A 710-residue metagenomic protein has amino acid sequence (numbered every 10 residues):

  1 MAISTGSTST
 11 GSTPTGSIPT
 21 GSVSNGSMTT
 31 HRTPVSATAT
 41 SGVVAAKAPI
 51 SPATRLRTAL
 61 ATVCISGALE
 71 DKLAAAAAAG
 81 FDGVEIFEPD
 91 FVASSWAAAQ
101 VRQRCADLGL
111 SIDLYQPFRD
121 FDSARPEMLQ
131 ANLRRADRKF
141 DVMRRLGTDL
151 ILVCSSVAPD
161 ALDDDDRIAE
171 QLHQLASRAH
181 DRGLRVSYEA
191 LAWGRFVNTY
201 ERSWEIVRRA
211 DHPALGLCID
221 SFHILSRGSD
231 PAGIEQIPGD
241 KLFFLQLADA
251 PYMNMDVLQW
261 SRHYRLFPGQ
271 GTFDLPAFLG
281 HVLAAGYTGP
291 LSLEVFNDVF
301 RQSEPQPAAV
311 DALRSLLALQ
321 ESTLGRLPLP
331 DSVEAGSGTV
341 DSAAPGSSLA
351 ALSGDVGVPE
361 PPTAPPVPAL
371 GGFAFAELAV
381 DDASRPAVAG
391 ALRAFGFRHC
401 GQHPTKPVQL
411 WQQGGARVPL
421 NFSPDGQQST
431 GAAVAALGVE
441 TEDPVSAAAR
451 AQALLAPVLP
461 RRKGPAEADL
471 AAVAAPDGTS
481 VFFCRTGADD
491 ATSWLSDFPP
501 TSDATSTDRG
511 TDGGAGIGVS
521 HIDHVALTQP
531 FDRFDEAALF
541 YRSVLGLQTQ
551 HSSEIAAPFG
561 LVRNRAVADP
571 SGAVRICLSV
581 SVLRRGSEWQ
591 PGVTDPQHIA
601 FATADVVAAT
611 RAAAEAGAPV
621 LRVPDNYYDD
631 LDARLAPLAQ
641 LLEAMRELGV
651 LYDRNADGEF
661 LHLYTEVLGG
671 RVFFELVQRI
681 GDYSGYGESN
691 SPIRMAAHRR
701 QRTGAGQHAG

Functional and structural regions predicted by a protein language model:
A2-T5, T10, N25, H31-T148 (+2 more regions): N-terminal pre-domain/capping segments
N25, V35, A39-V44, T54 (+6 more regions): Glyoxalase I/VOC metalloenzyme domain signal
R32, A46-P52, D122-G216, P307 (+1 more regions): Active-site acidic/histidine proton-transfer and metal-coordination neighborhood in alpha/beta enzyme cores
L56-T62, V84-I86, I112-P117, I151-V153 (+5 more regions): Hydrophobic faces of well-ordered beta-strands that scaffold small-molecule active sites in alpha/beta enzyme cores
V63-E70, F87-A98, D120-Q130, A158-D163 (+4 more regions): Acidic-and-aromatic substrate-binding clefts and catalytic sites of carbohydrate-active enzymes
A76, V84, C105, M143 (+7 more regions): Conserved, mostly hydrophobic/aromatic
G83-V84, Q174-T272: Acidic/histidine-rich catalytic cores of soluble enzymes
V101-F118, A169-D181, I206-H212, F273-F278: Alpha-helix-loop-beta-strand connector modules within alpha/beta enzyme cores
